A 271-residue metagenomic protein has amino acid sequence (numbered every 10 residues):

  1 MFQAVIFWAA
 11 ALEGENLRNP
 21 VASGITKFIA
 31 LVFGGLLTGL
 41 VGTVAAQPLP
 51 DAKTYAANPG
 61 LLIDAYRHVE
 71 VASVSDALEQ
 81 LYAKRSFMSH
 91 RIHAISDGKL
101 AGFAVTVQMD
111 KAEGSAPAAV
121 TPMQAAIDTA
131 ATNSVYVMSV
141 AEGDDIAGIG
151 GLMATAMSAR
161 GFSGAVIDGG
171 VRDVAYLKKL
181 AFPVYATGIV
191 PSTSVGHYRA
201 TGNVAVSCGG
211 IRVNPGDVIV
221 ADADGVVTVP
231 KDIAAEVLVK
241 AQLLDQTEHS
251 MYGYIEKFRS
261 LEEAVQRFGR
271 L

Functional and structural regions predicted by a protein language model:
K27-L40: Bacterial N-terminal signal peptides
G42-A45: Sec/Tat signal peptide C-region and signal peptidase I cleavage site
Q47-P215, V229-L271: Feature captures the catalytic cores and cofactor-binding loops of soluble hydro-lyases/lyases that act on carboxylate
D224-V227: Channel- or pocket-lining gating/hinge segments that regulate access to a cavity or pore
